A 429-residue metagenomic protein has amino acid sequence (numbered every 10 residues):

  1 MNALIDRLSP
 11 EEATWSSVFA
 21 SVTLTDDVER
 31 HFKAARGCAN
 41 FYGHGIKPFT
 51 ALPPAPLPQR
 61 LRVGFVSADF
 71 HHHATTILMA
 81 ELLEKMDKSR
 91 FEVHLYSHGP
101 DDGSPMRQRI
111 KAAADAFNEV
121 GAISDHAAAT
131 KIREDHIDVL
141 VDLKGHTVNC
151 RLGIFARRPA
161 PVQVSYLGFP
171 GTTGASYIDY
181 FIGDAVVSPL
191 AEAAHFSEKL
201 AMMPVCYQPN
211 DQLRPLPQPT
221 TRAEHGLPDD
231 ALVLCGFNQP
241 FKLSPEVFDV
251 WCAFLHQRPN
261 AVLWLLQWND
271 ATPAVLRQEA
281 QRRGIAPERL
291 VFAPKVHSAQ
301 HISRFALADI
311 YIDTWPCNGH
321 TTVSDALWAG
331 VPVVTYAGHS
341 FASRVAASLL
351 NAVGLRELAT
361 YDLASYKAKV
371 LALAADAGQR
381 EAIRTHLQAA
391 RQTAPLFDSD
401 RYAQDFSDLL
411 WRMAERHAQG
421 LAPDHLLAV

Functional and structural regions predicted by a protein language model:
M1-L227, Q239, D249, Q278-G284 (+4 more regions): Alpha-helical solenoid repeat scaffolds of the TPR/TPR-like class and their adjacent stem/linker regions that mediate
Q59-R62, P228-L234, A261-V262: Charged active-site motifs of nucleotide-sugar-dependent glycosyltransferases
V66, F237-N238, L266, A293: Short hydrophobic "strand-cap" motifs at the C-terminus of beta-strands
R90-E92, C252-R282, P287: A conserved nucleotide-sugar
K144, D313-N318, A337: Short Ser/Thr-rich beta->loop micro-motif in glycosyltransferases that lines and helps position the nucleotide-sugar
A326-W328, N351: Short alpha-helix at the nucleotide-sugar/activated-sugar donor binding site of glycosyltransferases and closely
P332-F341: Short hydrophobic beta-strand element within catalytic cores of glycosyltransferases and related nucleotide-activated
S343-G354: Short acidic/histidine- and often glycine-rich active-site loop of Leloir-type glycosyltransferases that engages
